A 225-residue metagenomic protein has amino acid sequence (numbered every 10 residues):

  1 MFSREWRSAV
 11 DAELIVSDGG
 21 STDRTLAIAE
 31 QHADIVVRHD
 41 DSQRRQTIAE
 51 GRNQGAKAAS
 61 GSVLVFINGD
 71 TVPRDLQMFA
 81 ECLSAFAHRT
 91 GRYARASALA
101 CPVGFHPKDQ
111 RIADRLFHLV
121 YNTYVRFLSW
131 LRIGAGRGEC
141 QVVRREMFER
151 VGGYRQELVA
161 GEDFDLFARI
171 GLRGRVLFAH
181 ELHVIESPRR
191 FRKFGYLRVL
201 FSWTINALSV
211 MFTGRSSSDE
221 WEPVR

Functional and structural regions predicted by a protein language model:
M1-D11: Short, acidic, metal-binding catalytic loop of nucleotide-sugar glycosyltransferases
D18-L26, T71-V72: A conserved acidic beta->alpha catalytic loop
S42-A59: Glycine-rich, basic loop-to-helix element that forms the pyrophosphate-binding segment of sugar-nucleotide handling
L64: Short aromatic/hydrophobic "clamp" motif used to bind/position activated sugar donors
L76-I112: Conserved donor NDP-sugar-binding/catalytic core segment of glycosyltransferases
G104-I112, Y124-V143: A recurrent flexible, glycine/aromatic-enriched loop bordering the glycosyltransferase active site that acts as
A160-L166: Acidic donor-binding loop at a coil-to-helix junction in glycosyltransferase catalytic cores that engages
G171-R225: Hydrophobic helical membrane-anchoring modules
